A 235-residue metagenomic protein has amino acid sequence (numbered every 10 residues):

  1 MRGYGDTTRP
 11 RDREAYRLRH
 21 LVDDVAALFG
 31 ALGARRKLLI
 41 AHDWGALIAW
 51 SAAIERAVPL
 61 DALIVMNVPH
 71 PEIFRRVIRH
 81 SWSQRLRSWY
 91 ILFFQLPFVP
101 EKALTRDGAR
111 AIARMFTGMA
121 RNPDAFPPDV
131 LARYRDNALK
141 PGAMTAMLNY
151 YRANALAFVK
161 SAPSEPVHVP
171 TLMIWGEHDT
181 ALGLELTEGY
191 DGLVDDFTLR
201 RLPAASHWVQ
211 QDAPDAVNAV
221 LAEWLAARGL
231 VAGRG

Functional and structural regions predicted by a protein language model:
Y4-I40, W44-R201, Q210, A222 (+1 more regions): Flexible "cap/lid" subdomain of the alpha/beta-hydrolase fold that forms the substrate-access gate
A205-N218: Catalytic histidine-centered segment of alpha/beta-hydrolase-like enzymes
V220-E223, R234: Compositionally biased, intrinsically disordered low-complexity segments
A227-G235: Alpha/beta-hydrolase-fold serine-hydrolase catalytic core, especially in secreted/extracellular enzymes
